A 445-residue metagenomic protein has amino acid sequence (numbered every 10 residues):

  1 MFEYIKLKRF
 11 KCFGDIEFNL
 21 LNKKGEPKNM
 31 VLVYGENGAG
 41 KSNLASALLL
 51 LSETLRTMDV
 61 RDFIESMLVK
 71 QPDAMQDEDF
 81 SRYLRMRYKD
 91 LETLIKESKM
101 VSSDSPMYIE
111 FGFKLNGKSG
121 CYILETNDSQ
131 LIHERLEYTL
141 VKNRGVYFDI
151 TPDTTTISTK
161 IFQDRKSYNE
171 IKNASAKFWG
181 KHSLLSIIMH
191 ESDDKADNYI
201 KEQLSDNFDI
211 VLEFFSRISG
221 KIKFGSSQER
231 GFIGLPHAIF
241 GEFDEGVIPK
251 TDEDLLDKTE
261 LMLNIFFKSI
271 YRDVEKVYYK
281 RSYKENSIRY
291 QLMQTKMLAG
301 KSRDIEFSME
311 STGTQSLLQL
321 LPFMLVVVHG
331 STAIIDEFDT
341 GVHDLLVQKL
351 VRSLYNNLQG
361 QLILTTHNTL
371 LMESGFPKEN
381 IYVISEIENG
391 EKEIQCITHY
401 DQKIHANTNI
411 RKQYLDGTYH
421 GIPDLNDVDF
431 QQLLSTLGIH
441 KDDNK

Functional and structural regions predicted by a protein language model:
M1-D77: Pre-Walker A-like glycine/lysine-rich segment at the N-terminus of P-loop NTPase domains
G25-E26, N116, L325-V327, L354-L358 (+1 more regions): Conserved catalytic network of the ASCE P-loop NTPase/AAA+ motor domain
A47-S119, L124: Conserved P-loop NTP-binding catalytic core
F63-E97, F162, K166-A176, S227-E245 (+1 more regions): Charged, glycine/proline-rich intrinsically disordered loops and linkers
Y108-E110, K114-S269: Electropositive, glycine-dotted interaction segments that contact anionic polymers or phosphate-rich ligands
L235-M309, D424, D429, L434-S435 (+1 more regions): Extended helical coiled-coil dimerization/tether regions that scaffold and oligomerize large DNA-maintenance assemblies
R289-L325, T332, F338-D344: Conserved ABC ATPase signature
K349-K445: C-terminal lobe/lid and adjacent interdomain/linker elements of RecA-like ASCE P-loop ATPase modules
